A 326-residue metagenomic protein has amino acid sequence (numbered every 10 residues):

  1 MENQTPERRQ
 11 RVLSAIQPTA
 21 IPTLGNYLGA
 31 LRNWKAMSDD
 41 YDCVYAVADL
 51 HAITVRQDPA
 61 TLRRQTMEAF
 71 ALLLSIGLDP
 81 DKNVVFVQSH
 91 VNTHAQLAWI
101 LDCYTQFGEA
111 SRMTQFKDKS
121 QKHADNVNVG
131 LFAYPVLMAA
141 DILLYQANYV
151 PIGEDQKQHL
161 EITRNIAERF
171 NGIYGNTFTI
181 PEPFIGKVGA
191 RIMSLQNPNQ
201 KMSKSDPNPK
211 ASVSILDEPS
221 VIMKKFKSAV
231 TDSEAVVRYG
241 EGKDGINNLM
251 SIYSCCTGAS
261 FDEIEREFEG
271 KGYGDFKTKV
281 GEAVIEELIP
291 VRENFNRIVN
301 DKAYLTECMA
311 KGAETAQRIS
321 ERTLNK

Functional and structural regions predicted by a protein language model:
E2-A140, A283-E286, N296: N-terminal Rossmann-like or analogous alpha/beta NTP/dinucleotide-binding catalytic cores that position adenine
R11, A48, Q57, P80 (+11 more regions): Residue-level signal for pocket-adjacent positions within structured domains
I16-P18, D49-H51, N148-Y149, D206 (+1 more regions): Short, histidine-centered active-site or binding-site loop motifs used for metal coordination, general acid-base
L24-N26, Q158, R164-K326: Conserved nucleotide- and phosphate/pyrophosphate-binding catalytic cores in adenylate/nucleotidyl-handling enzymes
D49-L50, A139-L143, P198, C255-G258: Short connector loops/turns at beta-strand edges and beta->alpha or beta->beta junctions
F107-S111, L144-P151, S254-I264, R292: Short helix-capping/linker segments at secondary-structure and domain boundaries
D118-F170, Y174: Internal, conserved structured core segments that host functional sites
